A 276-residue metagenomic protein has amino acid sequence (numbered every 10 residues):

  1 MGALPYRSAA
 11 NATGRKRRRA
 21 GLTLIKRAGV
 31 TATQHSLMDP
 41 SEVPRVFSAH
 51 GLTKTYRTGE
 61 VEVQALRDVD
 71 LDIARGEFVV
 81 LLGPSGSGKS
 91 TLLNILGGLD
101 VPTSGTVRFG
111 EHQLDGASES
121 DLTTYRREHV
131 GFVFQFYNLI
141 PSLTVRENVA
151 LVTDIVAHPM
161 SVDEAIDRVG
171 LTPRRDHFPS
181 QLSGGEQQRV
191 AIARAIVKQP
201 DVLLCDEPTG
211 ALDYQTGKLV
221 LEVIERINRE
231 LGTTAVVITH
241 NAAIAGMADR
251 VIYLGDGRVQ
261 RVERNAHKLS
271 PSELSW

Functional and structural regions predicted by a protein language model:
L4, A242, S275-W276: Generic detector of intrinsically disordered, low-complexity segments in short proteins and peptide precursors
L4, R57, E263-A266: Short regulatory "switch" loops immediately downstream of catalytic or recognition motifs within protein catalytic
Y6, R15-K16, L22-S41: Pre-NBD coupling/linker segments of ABC/ABC-like ATPases
R45-L254: ABC family nucleotide-binding domain
R258-W276: Conserved beta-strand-loop-alpha-helix hinge in the C-terminal portion of ABC ATPase nucleotide-binding domains
